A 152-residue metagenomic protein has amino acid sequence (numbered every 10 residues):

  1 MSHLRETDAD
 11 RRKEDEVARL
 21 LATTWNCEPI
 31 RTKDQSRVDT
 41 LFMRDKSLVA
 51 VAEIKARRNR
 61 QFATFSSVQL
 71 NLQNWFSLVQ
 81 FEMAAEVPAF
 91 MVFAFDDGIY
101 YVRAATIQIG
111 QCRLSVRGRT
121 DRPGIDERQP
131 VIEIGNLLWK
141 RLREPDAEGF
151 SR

Functional and structural regions predicted by a protein language model:
M1-D8, K55-Y101: Catalytic cores of nucleic-acid endonucleases
M1-T32: Acidic-basic catalytic patches of nuclease active cores, encompassing PD-(D/E)XK and other metal-cofactor nuclease
R5, T23, M43, F93-R152: Non-catalytic C-terminal interaction segments of nucleic acid-processing enzymes
L21, T40-F42, K46-R60: Conserved catalytic cores of phosphodiester-cleaving nucleases, focusing on short active-site segments
T24, M43-K46, F81-A85: Alpha-helix C-cap/termination motif
P29-I30, D39, V79: Catalytic micro-motifs at enzyme active sites that drive phosphoryl/nucleotidyl and oxygen chemistry
S36: Beta-rich catalytic cores
